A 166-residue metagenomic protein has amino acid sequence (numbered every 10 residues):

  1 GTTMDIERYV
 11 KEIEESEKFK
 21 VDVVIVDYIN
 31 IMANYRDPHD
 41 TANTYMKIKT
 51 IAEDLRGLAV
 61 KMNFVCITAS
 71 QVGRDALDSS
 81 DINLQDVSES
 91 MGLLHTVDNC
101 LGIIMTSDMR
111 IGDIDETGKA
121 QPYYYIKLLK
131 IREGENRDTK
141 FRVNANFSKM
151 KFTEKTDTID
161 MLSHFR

Functional and structural regions predicted by a protein language model:
T3-V24, P38, D54-M62, R74-R166: C-terminal regions of RecA-like/P-loop NTPase motor modules
Y28: Walker B catalytic acidic pair
I31-A33, G73-A76: Short, active-site-adjacent cap segments at secondary-structure transitions
A33-D40: Conserved ATPase-coupling elements of RecA-like P-loop NTPase cores
T41-Y45: Short, glycine-rich nucleotide/cofactor-binding loops
K47-D54: Hydrophobic alpha-helical membrane-association signature
V65: Residue-level detector of anion-binding/catalytic polar loops
T68-Q71: Conserved H-loop
